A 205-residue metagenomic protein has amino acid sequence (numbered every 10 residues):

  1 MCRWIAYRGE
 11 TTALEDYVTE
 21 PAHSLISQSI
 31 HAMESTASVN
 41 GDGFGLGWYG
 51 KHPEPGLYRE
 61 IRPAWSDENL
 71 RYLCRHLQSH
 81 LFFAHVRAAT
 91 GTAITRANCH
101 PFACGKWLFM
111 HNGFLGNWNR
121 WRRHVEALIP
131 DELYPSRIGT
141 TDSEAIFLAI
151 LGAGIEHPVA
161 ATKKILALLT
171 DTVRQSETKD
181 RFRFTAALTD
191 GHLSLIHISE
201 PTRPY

Functional and structural regions predicted by a protein language model:
M1-R62: Extreme N-terminus nucleophile/cap motif
C2, L108-N117: Conserved beta-strand-loop-short alpha-helix elements that form and flank the Mn2+/Mg2+-coordinating active site
Q28-H31, I61-L73, A84-G105, V125-D131: Short acidic (Asp/Glu) patches
N40-H80, A84-H85, S199: Structured interaction and signal-relay segments at domain junctions
K51, G56, I61, N117-I129: Cytosolic regulatory regions built on CNB/CRP/Popeye-like sensor folds
E126-L151: Long, charge-dense
H157-L195: Catalytic core of PPM/PP2C metal-dependent serine/threonine phosphatase domains
I196-Y205: Single conserved hydrophobic/aromatic residue that forms the stacking wall/gate of nucleotide- or nucleobase-binding
